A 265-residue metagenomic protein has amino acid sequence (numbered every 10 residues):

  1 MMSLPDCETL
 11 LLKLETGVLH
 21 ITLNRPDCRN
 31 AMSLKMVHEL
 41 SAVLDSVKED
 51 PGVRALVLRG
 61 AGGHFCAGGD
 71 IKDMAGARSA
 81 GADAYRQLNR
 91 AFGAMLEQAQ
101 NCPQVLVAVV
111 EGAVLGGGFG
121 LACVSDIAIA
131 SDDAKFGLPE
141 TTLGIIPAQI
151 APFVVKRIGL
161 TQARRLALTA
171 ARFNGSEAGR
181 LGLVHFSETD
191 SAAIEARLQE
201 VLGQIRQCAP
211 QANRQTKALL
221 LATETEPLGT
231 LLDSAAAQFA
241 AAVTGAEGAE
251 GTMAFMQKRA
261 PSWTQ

Functional and structural regions predicted by a protein language model:
M1-A61, E97, E195: Conserved CoA-thioester-binding segment of acyl-CoA-metabolizing enzymes
G60-M95, V114, P227: Glycine- (often His-adjacent) and acidic-residue-rich active-site loop that binds/positions the CoA thioester
A67-G69, Q162-A171: Short helix- or helix-capping micro-motifs that position conserved polar/aromatic residues at function-defining sites
M95-L143, R172-G175: Glycine-rich beta-to-alpha active-site loop
I129-A134, V184-D233, S262-Q265: C-terminal long alpha-helix characteristic of the crotonase
F153-T161: Hydrophobic, secondary-structure "cap" segments at the distal end of domains
